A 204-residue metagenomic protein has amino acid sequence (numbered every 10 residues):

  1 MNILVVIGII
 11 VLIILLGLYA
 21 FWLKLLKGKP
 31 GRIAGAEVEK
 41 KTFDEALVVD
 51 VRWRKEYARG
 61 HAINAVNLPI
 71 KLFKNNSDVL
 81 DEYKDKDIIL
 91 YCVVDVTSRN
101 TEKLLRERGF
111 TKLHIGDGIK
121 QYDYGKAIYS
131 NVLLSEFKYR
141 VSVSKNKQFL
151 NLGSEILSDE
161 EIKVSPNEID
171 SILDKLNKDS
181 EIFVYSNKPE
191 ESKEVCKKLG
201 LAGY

Functional and structural regions predicted by a protein language model:
N2-E37, F43-A46, R54-D87, V93-Q148 (+1 more regions): Rhodanese-like catalytic fold shared by cysteine-dependent sulfurtransferases and DSP/PTP-type phosphatases
D50: N-terminal glycine-rich beta->alpha transition that marks the start or flank of a dinucleotide-binding site
